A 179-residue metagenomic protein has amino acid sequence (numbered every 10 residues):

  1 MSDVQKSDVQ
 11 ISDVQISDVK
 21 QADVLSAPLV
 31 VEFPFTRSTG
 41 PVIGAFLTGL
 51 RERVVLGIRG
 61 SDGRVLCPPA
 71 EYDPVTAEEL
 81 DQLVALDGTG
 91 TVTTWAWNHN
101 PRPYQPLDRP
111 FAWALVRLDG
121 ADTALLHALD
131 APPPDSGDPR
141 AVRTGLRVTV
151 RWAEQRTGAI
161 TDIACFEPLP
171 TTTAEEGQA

Functional and structural regions predicted by a protein language model:
M1-L56: A broadly conserved sequence feature marking short terminus-proximal activation segments in nucleic acid-centric
T48-T89: Cys/His-rich short segments
C67-A70, L83-V84, S136-A141, Q155: Short, surface-exposed secondary-structure edge patches
T93-A96, D130, R151: Conserved positions in beta-strands of structured domains
W95-P101, A121, Q155: Short, conserved beta-turn/loop elements at beta-strand boundaries and strand-helix junctions
P101-L115, T161-I163: Short aromatic-glycine-enriched beta-strand elements
P132-T149: Short nucleic-acid-contacting surface segments enriched for D/E, G, S/T with interspersed K/R
R151-A179: OB-fold/S1-family single-stranded nucleic acid-binding modules
